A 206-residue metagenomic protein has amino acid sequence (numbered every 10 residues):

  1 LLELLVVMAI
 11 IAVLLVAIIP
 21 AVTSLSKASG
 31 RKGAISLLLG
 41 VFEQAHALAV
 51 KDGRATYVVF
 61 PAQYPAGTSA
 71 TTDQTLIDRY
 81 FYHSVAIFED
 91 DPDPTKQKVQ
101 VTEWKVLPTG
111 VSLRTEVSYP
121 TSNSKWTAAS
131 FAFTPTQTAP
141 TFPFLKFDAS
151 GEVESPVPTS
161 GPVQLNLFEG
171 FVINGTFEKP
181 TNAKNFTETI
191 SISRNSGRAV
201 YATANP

Functional and structural regions predicted by a protein language model:
L1-T23: N-terminal single-pass transmembrane signal-anchor helix
A17-E43, A47, K51, A55 (+1 more regions): N-terminal helix-rich module
